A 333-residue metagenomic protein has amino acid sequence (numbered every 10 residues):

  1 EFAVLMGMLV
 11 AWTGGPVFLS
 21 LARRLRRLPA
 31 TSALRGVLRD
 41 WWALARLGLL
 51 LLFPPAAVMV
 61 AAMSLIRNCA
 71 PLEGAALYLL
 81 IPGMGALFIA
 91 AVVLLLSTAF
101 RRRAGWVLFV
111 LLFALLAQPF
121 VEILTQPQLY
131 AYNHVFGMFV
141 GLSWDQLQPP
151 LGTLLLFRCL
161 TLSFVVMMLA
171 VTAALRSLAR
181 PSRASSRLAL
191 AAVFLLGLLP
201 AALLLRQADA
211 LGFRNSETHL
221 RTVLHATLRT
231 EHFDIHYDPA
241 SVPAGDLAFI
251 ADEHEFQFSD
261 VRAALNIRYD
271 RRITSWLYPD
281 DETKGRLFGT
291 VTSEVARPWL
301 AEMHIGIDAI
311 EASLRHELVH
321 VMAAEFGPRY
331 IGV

Functional and structural regions predicted by a protein language model:
E1, P54-Y78, F113-C159, H219: Membrane-interfacial interhelical loops
E1-R23: Long, hydrophobic alpha-helical segments
T13-L21, A91-L95, F164-A179: Alpha-helical transmembrane segments
R26-W42, S97-G105, L178-R187: Membrane-interface helix-boundary motifs at transmembrane edges
W42-A104: Secretory targeting signals
A104-Q118, A189-L196: Central hydrophobic cores of alpha-helical transmembrane segments in multi-pass integral membrane proteins
R180-A210: Internal/C-terminal transmembrane anchor helices
E217-G332: Juxtacatalytic substrate-recognition/specificity segment
